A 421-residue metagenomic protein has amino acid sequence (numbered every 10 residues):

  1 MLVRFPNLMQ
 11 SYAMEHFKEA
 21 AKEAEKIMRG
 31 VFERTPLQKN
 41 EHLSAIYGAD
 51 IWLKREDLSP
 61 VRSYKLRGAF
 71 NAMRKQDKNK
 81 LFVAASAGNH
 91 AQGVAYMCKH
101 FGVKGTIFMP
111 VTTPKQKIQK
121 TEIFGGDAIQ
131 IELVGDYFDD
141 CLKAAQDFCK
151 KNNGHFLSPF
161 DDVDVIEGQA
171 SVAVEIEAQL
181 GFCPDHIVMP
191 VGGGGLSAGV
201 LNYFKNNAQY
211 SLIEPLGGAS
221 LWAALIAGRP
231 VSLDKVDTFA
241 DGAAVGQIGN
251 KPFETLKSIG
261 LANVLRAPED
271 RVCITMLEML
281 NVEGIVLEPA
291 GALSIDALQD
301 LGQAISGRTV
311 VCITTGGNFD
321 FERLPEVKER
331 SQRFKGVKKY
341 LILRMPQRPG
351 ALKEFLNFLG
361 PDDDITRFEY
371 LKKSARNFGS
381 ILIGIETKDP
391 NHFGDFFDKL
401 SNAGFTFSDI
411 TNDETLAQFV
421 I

Functional and structural regions predicted by a protein language model:
F5-I421: PLP-dependent amino-acid enzyme catalytic core
